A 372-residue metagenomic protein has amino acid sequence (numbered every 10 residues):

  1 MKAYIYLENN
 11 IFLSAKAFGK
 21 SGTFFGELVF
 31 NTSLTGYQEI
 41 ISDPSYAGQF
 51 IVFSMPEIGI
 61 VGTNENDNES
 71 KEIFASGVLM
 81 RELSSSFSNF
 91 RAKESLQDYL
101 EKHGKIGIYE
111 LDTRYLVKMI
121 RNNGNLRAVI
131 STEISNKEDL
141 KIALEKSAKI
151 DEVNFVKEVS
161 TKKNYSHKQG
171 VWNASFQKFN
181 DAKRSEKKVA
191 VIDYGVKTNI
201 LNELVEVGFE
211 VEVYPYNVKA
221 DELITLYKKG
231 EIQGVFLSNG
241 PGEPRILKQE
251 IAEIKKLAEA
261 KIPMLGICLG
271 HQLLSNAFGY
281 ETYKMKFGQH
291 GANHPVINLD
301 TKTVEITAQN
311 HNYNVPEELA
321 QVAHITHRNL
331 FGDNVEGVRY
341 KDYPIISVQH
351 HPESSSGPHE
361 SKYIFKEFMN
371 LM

Functional and structural regions predicted by a protein language model:
M1-N217, P244, S355, N370-M372: RNA-binding accessory domains that recognize and position tRNA/RNA substrates
I106, K188, P263-L265, E281 (+1 more regions): Proline-centered loop/turn at the N-terminus of a beta-strand
D112, C268, H311, H351: Active-site glycine-centered loops adjacent to acidic/histidine catalytic or metal-binding residues that shape
K188-I192, T307-A308, I346-H350: Active-site-proximal beta-strand elements of phosphoester/diester hydrolases
A220-G230: Short amphipathic alpha-helix with an adjacent loop that forms part of the alpha/beta core around
Q233-I306, P358-E367: Cysteine-nucleophile active-site neighborhood
T303-Y343: Catalytic beta-strand/loop cores that center a nucleophilic Ser/Cys/Thr and support acyl-enzyme chemistry
G337-M372: A glycine-centered loop/beta-turn motif at secondary-structure junctions
